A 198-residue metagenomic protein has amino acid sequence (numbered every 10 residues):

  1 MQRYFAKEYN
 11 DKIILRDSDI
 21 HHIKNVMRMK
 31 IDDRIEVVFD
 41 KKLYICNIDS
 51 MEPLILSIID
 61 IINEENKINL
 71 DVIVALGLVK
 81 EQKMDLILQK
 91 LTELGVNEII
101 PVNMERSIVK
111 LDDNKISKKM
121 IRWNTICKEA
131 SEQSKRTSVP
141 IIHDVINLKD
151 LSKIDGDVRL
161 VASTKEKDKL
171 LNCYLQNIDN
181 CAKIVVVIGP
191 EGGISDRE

Functional and structural regions predicted by a protein language model:
M1-E64: N-terminal positively charged helical leader segments and presequences
K30, M51-P53, K67-D71, L94 (+1 more regions): Short connector loops at helix/strand junctions that flank enzyme active sites, especially segments positioning acidic
I35, N63-V74, L175, D179-K183: Mobile, glycine- and charge-enriched loop segments and immediately flanking short secondary-structure elements within
E65-V161: RNA substrate-binding interface of SAM-dependent RNA methyltransferases
D150-D155, N172-D179: Short amphipathic alpha-helix with an adjacent loop that forms part of the alpha/beta core around
A162-K169: Classical nucleotidyltransferase
Q176-E198: A glycine-rich beta-strand to alpha-helix segment that forms a phosphate/ribose-binding loop at ligand/cofactor sites
